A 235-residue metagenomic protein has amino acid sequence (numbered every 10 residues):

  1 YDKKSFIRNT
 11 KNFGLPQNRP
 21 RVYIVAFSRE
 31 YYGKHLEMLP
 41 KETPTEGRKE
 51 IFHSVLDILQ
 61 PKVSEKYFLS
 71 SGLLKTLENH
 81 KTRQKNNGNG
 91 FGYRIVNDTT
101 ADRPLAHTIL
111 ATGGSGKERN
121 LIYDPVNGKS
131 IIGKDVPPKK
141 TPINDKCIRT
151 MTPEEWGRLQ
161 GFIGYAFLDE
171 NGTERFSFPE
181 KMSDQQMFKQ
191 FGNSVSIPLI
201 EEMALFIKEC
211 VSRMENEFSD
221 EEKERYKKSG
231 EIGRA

Functional and structural regions predicted by a protein language model:
Y1-G116, Y123, G128-S130: Class I S-adenosyl-L-methionine
E78-R234: C-terminal target-recognition/interaction regions appended to catalytic cores
